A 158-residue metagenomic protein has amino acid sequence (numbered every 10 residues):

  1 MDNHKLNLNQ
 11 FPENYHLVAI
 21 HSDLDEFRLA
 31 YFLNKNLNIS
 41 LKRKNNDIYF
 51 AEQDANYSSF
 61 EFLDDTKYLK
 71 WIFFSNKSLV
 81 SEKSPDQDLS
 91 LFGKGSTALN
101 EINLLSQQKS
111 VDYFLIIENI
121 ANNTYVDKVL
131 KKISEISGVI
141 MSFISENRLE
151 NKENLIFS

Functional and structural regions predicted by a protein language model:
N3-F11, L99-S110: Short, flexible, solvent-exposed loop/turn segments with mixed acidic/basic and small polar residues
N7-D25: Terminal, regulation- and interaction-focused segments at domain boundaries
H21, F60-L63, V111, I120-N122: Primarily extracytoplasmic/secreted proteins and surface-exposed domains characterized by disulfide-bonded cysteine
H21-D23, K44-N45, E118: Short His-Asn-centered micro-motif
D25-Y31, K67-K70, S81, A121-D127: Short, surface-exposed beta-strand/loop "edge" segments at domain boundaries and coil↔beta transitions
F27-W71: Short, well-structured hydrophobic secondary-structure segments
E52-A98: Surface-exposed, low-hydrophobicity interaction/linker segments
I102, S110-S158: Glycine-rich, aromatic-bearing surface loops/beta-hairpins
